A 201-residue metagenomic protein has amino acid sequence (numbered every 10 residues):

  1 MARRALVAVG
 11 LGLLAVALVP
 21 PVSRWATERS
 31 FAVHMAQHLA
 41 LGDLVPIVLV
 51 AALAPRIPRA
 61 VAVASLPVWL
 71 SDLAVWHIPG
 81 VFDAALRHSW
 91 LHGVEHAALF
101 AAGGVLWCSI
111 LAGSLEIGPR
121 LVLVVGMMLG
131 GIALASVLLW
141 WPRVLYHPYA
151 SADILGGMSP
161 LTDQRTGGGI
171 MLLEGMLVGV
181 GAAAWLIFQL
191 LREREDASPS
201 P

Functional and structural regions predicted by a protein language model:
M1-P201: Alpha-helical membrane segments of multi-pass proteins
